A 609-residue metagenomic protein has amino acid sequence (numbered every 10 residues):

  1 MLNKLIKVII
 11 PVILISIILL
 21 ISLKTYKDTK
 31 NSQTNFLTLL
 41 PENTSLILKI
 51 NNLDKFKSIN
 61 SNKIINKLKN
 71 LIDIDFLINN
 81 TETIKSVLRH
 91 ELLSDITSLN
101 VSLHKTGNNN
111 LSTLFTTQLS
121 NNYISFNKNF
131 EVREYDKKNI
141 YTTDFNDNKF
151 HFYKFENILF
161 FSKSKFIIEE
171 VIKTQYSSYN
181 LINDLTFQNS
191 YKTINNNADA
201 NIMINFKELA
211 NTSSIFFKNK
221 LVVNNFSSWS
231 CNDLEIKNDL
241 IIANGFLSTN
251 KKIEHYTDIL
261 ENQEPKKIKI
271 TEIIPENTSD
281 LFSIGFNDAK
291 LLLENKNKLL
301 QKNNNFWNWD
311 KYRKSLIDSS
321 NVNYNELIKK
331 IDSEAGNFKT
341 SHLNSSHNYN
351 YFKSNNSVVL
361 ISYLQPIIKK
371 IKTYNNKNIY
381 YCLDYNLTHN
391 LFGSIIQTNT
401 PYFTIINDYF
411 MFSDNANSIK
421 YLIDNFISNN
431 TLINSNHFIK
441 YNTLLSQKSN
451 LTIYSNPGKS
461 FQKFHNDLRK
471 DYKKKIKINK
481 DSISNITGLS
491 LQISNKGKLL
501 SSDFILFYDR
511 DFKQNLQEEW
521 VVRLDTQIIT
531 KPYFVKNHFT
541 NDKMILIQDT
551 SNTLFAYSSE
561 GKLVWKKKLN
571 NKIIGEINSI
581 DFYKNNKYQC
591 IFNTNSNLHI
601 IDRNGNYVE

Functional and structural regions predicted by a protein language model:
M1-V8, T526, V535: Positively charged n-region of N-terminal signal peptides that target proteins for export
K7-N146, D184-V223, I242-S346, V359-K372: Structural boundary/hinge residues at secondary-structure and domain interfaces
K55-F56, N122-S125, I167-V171, Y179-L181 (+7 more regions): Short loop/beta submotifs within extracellular cysteine-rich repeat domains
K63-S98, E131-I242, I259, E264-I268 (+2 more regions): An internal, short helix-loop-strand segment that often contains or flanks glycine-aspartate motifs
L103-G107, E134, K154, I236 (+3 more regions): Short, low-complexity Ser/Thr-rich regulatory SLiMs
N110, N121, Y153-L159, L240 (+4 more regions): Short, solvent-exposed coil/turn segments at beta-strand boundaries
L159, N348-N350, F410, L554-A556 (+1 more regions): Hydrophobic beta-strand positions in blades of beta-propellers and related beta-sheet-rich domains
P401, L422-N436, Q447-S449, I453-G458 (+3 more regions): Extracytoplasmic/lumenal domain signature
